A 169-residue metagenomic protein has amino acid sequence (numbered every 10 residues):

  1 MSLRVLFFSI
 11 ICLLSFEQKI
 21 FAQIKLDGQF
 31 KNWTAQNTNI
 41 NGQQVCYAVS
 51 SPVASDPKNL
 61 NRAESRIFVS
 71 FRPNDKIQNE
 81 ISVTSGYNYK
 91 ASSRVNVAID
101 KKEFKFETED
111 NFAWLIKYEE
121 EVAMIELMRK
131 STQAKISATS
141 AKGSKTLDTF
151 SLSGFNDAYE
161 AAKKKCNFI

Functional and structural regions predicted by a protein language model:
M1-S2: N-terminal secretory signal peptides that target proteins for export/translocation
V5-L14: Sec-dependent N-terminal signal peptides
F16-A22: Sec/Tat signal peptide C-region and signal peptidase I cleavage site
A22-I169: A generic "folded-domain core" signal
